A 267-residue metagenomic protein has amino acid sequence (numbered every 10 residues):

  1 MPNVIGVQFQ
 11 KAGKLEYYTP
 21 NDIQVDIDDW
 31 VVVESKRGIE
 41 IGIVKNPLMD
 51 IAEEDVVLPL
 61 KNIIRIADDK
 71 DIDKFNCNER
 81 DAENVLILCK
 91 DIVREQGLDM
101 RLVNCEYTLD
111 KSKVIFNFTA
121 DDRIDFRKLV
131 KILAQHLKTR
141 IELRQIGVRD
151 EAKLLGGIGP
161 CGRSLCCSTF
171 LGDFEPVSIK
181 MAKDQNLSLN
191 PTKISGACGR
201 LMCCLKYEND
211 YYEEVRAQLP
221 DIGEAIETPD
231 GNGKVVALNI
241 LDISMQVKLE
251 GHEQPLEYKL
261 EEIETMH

Functional and structural regions predicted by a protein language model:
M1-N3, V25-I27, L219-I222, N239-I243: A short, compositionally biased
M1-P191, H267: Acidic-enriched and Gly/Ser
E16-Y17, H252-E264: A short macromolecule-binding patch
S35-E40, E224-N232: Short coil-to-beta-strand transition motifs
L48-A52, L238-I243: Short, conserved beta-turn/loop elements at beta-strand boundaries and strand-helix junctions
C161-T228, V236: Conserved glycine-centered short motifs in functionally critical loops
A237-N239, E262-H267: Secretory/periplasmic and organellar redox-cofactor proteins
N239-E257: Basic/aromatic-rich interaction segments and small domains that mediate binding to polyanionic partners
